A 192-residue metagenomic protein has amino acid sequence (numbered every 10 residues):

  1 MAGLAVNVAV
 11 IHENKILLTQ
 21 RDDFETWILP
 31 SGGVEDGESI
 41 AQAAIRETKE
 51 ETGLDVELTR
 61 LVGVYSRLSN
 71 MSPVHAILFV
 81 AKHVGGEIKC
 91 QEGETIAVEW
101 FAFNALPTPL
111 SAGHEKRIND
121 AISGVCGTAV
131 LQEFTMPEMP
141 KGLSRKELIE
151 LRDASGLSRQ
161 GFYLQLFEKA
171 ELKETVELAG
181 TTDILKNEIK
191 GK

Functional and structural regions predicted by a protein language model:
M1-I16, G33: Conserved N-terminal beta-strand and adjoining loop/helix that marks the start of the Nudix/MutT-like hydrolase domain
G3, I11, S72-A76, G93: Short connector loops at helix/strand junctions that flank enzyme active sites, especially segments positioning acidic
V10, L78-K82, E99: Short, well-ordered beta-strand micro-motif
E13-K15, K82-E87, F103-A105: Short loop segments at secondary-structure junctions
T19-Q20: Catalytic-core environment of secreted peptidases
E25-T26, E94-K192: Nudix hydrolase/Nudix homology domain
L29-L61, F79: The catalytic Nudix box helix
S66-I88, H114-C126: Active-site-adjacent beta-strand/loop module that shapes the phosphate/pyrophosphate-binding cleft
